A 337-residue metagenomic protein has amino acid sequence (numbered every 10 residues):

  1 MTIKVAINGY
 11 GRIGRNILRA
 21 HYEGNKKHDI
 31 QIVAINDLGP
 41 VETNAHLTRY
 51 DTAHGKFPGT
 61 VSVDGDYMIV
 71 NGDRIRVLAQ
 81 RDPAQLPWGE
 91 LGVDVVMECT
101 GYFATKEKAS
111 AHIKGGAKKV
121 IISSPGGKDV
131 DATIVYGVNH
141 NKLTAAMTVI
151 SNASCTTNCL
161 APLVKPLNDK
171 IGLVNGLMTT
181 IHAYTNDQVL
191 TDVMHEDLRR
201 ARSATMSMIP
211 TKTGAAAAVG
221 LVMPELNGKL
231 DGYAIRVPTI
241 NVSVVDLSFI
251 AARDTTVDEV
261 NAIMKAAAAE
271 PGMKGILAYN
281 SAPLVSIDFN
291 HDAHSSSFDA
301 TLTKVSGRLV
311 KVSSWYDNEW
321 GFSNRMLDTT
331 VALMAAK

Functional and structural regions predicted by a protein language model:
M1-A201, K304, M326-T329, A336-K337: N-terminal Rossmann-like NAD(P) cofactor-binding subdomain of oxidoreductases, focused on the glycine-rich
I3, M147, A204, S243-V245 (+1 more regions): Short amphipathic alpha-helical segments
Y10, G14, T105, A153-T156 (+8 more regions): Generic structural signal for well-ordered, non-membrane alpha-helical segments in soluble metabolic enzymes
Y22-K26, K165-L173, A183-N186, T213 (+5 more regions): Generic secondary-structure signature for well-ordered alpha-helical cores
L38-V41, G126-G127, S154-T156, T180-D187 (+4 more regions): Glycine-rich beta-alpha junction loops
M68, I134-Y136, V149, M208 (+4 more regions): Short clusters of hydrophobic/aromatic residues that line enzyme substrate/ligand-binding pockets
D169, L173-I240: Acidic, glycine-rich segments within the central catalytic cores of soluble metabolic enzymes that bind/position
G232, V244, S248-K337: C-terminal active-site/capping subdomain that shapes the small-molecule cofactor and substrate pocket of enzyme
